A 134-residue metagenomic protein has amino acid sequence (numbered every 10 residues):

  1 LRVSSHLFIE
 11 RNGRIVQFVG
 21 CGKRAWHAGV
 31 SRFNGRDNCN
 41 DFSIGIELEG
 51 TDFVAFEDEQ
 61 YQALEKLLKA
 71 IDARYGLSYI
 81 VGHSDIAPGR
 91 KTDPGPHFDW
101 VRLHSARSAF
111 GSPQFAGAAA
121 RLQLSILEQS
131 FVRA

Functional and structural regions predicted by a protein language model:
L1-S78: Active-site-adjacent loop/helix surface patches within enzyme catalytic domains that shape the substrate-binding cleft
D37, T51-A134: Basic/polar, cationic surfaces and motifs that engage anionic cell-wall and phosphate/carboxylate ligands
